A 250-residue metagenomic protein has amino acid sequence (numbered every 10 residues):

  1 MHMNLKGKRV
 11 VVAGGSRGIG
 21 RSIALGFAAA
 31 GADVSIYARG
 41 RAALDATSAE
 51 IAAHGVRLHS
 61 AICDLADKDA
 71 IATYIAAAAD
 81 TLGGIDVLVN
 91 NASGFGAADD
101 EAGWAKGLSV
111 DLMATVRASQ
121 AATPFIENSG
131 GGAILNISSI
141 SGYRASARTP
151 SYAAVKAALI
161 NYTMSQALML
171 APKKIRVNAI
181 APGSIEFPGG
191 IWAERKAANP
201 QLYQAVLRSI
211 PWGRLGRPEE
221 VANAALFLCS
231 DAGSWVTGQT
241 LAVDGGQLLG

Functional and structural regions predicted by a protein language model:
H2-N4, R144, A225-L226, T237-G250: Short C-terminal tail/terminal secondary-structure segment of NAD(P)H-dependent dehydrogenase/reductase domains
S16-R17: Conserved glycine-rich cofactor-binding loop
G96-L108, I134, V206: Substrate-binding pocket helix/loop in short-chain dehydrogenase/reductase
S119, V155, T163: Active-site helix of classical SDR
P124, L168-M169, S234: Alpha-helical segment proximal to the catalytic Tyr-Lys
S139: Residue(s) in the substrate-gating loop at a strand-loop-helix junction that position the organic substrate next
A171, R176, V236-G238: Short, small/polar-rich loop/turn modules that mediate ligand/substrate recognition or access, typified
